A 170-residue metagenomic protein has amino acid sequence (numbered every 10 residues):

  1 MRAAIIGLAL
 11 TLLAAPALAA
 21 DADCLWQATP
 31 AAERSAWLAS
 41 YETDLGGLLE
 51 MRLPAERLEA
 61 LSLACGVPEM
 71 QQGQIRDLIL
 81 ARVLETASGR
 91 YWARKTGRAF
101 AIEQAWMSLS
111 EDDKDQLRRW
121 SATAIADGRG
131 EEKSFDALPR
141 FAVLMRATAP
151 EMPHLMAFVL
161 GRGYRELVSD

Functional and structural regions predicted by a protein language model:
M1-A4: Positively charged n-region of N-terminal signal peptides that target proteins for export
A14-P16: N-terminal signal peptide c-region/cleavage motif recognized by signal peptidases
A19-M51: Immediate post-signal-peptide N-terminus of mature secreted/exported proteins
L49-S169: Mature extracellular/secreted ectodomains of secretory-pathway proteins
